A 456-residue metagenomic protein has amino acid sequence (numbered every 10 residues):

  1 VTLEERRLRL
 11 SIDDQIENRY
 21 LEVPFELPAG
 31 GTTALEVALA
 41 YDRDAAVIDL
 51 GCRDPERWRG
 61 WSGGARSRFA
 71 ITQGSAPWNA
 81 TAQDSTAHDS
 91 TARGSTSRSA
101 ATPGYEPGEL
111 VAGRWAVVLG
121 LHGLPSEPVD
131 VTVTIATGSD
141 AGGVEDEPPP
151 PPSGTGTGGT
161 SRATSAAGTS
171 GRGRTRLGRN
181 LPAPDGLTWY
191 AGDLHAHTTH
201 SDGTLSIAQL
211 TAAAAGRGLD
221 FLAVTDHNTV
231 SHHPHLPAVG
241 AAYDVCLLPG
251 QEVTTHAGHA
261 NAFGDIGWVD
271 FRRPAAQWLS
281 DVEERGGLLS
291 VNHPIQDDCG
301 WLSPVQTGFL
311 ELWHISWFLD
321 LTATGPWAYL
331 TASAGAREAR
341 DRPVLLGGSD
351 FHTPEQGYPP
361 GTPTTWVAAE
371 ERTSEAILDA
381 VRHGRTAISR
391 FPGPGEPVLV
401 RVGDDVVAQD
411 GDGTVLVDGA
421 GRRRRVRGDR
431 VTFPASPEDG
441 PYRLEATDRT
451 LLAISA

Functional and structural regions predicted by a protein language model:
V1-R43, I135-G143, E147-G156, A163-R176 (+1 more regions): Solvent-exposed, flexible loop/coil segments flanking beta-strands in beta-rich domains
L3-I16, Y41-D84, D89-T102, A112 (+1 more regions): Surface-exposed beta-strand/loop patches in noncatalytic accessory domains and peripheral targeting/linker segments
T32-V37, D84, E106-P128, E438-R443: Noncatalytic modules at the cell exterior or secretory-pathway interfaces, chiefly beta-strand-rich lectin/adhesion
R43-A45, A100-P103, H122-P128, A446-A453: Short acidic/polar inter-strand loop motif in beta-rich domains
I48, P125-A136: Edge beta-strands of jelly-roll/beta-sandwich modules across compartments, strongly enriched in secreted/luminal
T81-R93, T155-S165, T169: Compositionally biased, intrinsically disordered low-complexity segments enriched for polar/charged residues
T157-S165, T169, R174-P184, H256-W268 (+1 more regions): Charged catalytic cores and adjacent phosphate/nucleic-acid-binding surfaces used for phosphate/nucleic-acid chemistry
R176-A332, P343, G348-F351: A metal-dependent hydrolase metal-coordination microenvironment
